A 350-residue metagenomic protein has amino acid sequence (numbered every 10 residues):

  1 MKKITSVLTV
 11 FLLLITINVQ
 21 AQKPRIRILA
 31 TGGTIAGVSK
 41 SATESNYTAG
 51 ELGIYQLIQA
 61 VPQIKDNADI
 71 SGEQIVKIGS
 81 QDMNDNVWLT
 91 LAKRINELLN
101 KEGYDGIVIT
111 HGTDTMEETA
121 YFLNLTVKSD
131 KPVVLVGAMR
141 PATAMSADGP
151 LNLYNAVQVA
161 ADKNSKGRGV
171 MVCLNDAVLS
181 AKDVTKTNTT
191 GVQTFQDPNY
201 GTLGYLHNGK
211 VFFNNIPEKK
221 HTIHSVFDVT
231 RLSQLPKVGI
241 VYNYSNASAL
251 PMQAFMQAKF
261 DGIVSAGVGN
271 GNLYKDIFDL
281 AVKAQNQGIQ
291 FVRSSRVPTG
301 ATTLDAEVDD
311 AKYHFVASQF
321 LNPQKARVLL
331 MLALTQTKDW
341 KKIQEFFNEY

Functional and structural regions predicted by a protein language model:
M1-Q22: Bacterial Sec-dependent N-terminal signal peptides
A21-E97, D279: ATP/NTP phosphate-donor binding region
K23, L29, G53, L57-I64 (+3 more regions): Accessory alpha-helical/coil subdomains and C-terminal extensions that flank or cap enzyme catalytic cores
A42-E51, T115, Y121-V134, G149-N155 (+2 more regions): A glycine- and small-aliphatic-rich helix-loop capping segment at beta-alpha/alpha-beta transitions that lines
I109-K131, L273-V282: Short Gly/Thr/Asp-enriched flexible loops that form oxyanion-binding sites at enzyme active sites
A120-L151, V157-A161, N286-S295: Short, acidic/small-residue loops that bind anionic groups at enzyme active sites
V136-H207: Internal gly/pro-rich beta-alpha loop/helix module that stabilizes soluble enzyme cofactors or their anionic handles
N270-Y350: C-terminal non-catalytic interaction/assembly regions of soluble proteins
